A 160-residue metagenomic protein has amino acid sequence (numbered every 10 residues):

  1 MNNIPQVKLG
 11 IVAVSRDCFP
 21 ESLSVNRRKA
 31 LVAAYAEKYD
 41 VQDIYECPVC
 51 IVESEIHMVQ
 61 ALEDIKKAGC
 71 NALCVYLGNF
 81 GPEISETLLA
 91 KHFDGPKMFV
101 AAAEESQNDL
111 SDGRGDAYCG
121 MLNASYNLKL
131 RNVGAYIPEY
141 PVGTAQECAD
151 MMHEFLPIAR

Functional and structural regions predicted by a protein language model:
M1-R160: An N-terminal assembly and electron-transfer interface module characteristic of large anaerobic redox and radical
